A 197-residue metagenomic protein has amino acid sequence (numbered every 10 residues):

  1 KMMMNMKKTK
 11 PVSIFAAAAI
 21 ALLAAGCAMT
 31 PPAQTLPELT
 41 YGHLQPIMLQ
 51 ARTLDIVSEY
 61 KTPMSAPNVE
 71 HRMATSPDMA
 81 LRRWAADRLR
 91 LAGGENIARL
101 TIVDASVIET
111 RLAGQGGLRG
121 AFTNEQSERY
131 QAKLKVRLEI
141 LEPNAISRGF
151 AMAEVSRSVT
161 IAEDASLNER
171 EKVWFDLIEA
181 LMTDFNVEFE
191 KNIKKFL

Functional and structural regions predicted by a protein language model:
N5-A16: Bacterial N-terminal signal peptides that target proteins for export
L23-G26: C-terminal motif of bacterial Sec signal peptides marking the signal peptidase cleavage site
A28-P31: Bacterial signal peptide processing site
A33-L39: Short, low-complexity, disordered segments immediately C-terminal to signal peptides in bacterial exported proteins
M48-E109: N-terminal segment of the mature soluble domain
R52-P63, P143-E169: Short acidic, glycine/tyrosine-flanked loop/strand segments centered on an H-E-D-like triad
N96-F150: Surface-exposed short loop/turn segments
A165-L197: C-terminal/domain-edge helix-coil "capping" segments
